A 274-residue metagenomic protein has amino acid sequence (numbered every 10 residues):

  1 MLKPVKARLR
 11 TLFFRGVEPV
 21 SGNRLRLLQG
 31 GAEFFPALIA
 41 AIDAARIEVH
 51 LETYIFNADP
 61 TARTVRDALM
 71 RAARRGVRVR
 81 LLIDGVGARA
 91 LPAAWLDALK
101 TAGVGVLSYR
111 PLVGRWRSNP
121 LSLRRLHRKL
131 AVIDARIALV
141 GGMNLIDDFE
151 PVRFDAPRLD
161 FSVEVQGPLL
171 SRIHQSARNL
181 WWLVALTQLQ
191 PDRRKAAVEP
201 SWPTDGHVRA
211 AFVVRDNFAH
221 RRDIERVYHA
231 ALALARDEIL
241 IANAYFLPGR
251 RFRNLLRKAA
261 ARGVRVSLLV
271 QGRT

Functional and structural regions predicted by a protein language model:
M1-T274: Charged, low-complexity intrinsically disordered terminal segments
